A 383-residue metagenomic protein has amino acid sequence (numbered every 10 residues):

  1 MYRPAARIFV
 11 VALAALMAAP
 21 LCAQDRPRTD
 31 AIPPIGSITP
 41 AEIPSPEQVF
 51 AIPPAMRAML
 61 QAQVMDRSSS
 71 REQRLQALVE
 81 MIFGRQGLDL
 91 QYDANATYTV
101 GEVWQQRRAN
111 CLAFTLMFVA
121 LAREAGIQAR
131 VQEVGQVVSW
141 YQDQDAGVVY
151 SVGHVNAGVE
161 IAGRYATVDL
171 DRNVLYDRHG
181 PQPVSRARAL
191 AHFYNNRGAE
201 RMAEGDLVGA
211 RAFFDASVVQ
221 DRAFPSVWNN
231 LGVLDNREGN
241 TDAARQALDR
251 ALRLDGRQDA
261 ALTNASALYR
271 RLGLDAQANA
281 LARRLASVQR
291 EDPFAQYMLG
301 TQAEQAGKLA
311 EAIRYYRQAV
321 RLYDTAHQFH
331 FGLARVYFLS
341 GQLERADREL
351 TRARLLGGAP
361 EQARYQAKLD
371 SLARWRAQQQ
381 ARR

Functional and structural regions predicted by a protein language model:
T39-V103: Secondary-structure boundary elements
Q91-W228, V233, R237, D242-L254: Long, contiguous interaction/recruitment modules in multidomain scaffold/adaptor proteins
A191, P225-S226, D259-A260, P293-F294 (+2 more regions): Helix-start (N-cap) detector for alpha-helical repeat units in TPR-like alpha-solenoids, especially tetratricopeptide
N196, N230, N264, M298 (+2 more regions): Canonical tetratricopeptide repeat
M202, N236, R270, T301-E304 (+1 more regions): Position-specific recognition of the canonical hydrophobic site in helix A of tetratricopeptide repeat
Q220, L254, S287-Q289, R321-Y323 (+1 more regions): Structural marker of alpha-solenoid helical repeat scaffolds
